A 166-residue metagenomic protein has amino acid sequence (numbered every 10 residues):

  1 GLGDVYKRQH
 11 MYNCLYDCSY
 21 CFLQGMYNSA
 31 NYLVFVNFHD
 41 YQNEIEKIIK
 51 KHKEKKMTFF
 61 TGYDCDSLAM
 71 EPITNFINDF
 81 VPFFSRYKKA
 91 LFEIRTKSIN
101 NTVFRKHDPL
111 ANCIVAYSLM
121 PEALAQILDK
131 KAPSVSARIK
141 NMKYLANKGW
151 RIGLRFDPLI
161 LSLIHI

Functional and structural regions predicted by a protein language model:
L2-Y6: Short, small-residue-biased leader/transition segments that mark boundaries at the very start of proteins
K7-V36: Canonical Radical SAM [4Fe-4S] cluster-binding loop centered on the CxxxCxxC motif and its immediate flanking residues
G25-N141, R151-R155: Core AdoMet radical
Y144: Hydrophobic/aromatic ligand-binding patch that stacks against planar heteroaromatic rings of cofactors or nucleotides
L159: Catalytic metal-binding/acid-base residues of hydrolase active sites
L163: Catalytic cores of alpha/beta
